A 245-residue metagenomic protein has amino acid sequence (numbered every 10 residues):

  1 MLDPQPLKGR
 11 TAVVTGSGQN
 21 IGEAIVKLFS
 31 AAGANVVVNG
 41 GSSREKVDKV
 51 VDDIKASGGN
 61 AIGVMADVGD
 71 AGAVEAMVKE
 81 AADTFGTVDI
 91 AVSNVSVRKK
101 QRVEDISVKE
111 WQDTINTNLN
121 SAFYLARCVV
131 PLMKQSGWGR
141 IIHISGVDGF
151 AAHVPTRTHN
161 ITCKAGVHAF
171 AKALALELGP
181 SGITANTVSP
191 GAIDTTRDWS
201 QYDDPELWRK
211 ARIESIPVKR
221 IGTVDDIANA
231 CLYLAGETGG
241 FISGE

Functional and structural regions predicted by a protein language model:
D3, D48, D105, P155-R157 (+4 more regions): A glycine/serine/threonine-rich, flexible loop-to-helix segment that serves as the NAD(P) cofactor-binding "lid"
T11, G18-N20: Conserved glycine-rich cofactor-binding loop
F85, F123, W138, R220-E245: C-terminal substrate-recognition "lid" of short-chain dehydrogenase/reductases
R102-V103, E110-I115, W208, R212: Substrate-binding pocket helix/loop in short-chain dehydrogenase/reductase
P131, L176-E177, G240: Alpha-helical segment proximal to the catalytic Tyr-Lys
I142-G166, A171-P180, A192-I193: Catalytic loop of short-chain dehydrogenase/reductase
G179, T184, I242-G244: Short, small/polar-rich loop/turn modules that mediate ligand/substrate recognition or access, typified
